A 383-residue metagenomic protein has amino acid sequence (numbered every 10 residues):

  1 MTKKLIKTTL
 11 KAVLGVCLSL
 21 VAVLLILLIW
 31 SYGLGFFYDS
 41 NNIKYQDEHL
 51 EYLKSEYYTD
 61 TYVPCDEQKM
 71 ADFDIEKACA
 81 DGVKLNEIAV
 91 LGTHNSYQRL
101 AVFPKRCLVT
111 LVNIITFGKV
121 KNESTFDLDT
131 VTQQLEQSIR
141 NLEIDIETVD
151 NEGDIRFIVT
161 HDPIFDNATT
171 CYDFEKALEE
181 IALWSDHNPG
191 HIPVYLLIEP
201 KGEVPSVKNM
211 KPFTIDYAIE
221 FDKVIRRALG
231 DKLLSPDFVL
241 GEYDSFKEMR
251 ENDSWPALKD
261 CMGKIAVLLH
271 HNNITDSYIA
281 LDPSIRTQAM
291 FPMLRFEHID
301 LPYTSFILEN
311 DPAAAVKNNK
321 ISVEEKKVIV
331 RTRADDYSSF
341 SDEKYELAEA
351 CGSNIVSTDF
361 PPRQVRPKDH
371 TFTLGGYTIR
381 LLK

Functional and structural regions predicted by a protein language model:
M1-T9: N-terminal Lys/Arg-rich, disordered targeting/topogenic segments
A12-C17, V21-K383: Catalytic cores of phosphodiester-bond hydrolases, prominently lipid phosphodiesterases
